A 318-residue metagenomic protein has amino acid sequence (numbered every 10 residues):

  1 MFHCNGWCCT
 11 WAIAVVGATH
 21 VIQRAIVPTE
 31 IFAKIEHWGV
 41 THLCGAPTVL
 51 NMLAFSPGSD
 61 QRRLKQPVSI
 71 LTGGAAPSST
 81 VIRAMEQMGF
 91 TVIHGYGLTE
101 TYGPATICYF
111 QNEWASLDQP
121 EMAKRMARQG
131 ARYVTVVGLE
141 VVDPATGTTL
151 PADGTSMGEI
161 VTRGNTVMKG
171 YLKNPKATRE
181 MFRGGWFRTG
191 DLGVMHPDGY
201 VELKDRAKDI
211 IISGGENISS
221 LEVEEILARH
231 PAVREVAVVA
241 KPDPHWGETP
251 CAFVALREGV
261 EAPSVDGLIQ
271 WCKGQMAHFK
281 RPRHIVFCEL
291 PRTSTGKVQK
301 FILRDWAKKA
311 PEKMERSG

Functional and structural regions predicted by a protein language model:
F2, T29, A33-H37, P47-S69 (+1 more regions): Adenylate-forming
F2-T41, S56: Conserved AMP-binding/adenylation subdomain of ANL enzymes
A18, E36, V68-I70, P77-G95 (+5 more regions): Conserved AMP-binding/adenylate-forming
R24, W38, P57, V137 (+3 more regions): Structural motif
W38-V40, D60-L64, Y109-W114, V254 (+1 more regions): Short, hinge-like loop/turn segments at secondary-structure boundaries
L43, G164, K169-G170, E180 (+3 more regions): AMP-binding/adenylate-forming catalytic core of the ANL superfamily
S69-T72, V238, H284-F287: Hydrophobic/anchoring residues in structured secondary elements
A307-G318: Acidic/polar alpha-helix N-cap and adjacent early helical turns within long charge-rich amphipathic helices/linkers
